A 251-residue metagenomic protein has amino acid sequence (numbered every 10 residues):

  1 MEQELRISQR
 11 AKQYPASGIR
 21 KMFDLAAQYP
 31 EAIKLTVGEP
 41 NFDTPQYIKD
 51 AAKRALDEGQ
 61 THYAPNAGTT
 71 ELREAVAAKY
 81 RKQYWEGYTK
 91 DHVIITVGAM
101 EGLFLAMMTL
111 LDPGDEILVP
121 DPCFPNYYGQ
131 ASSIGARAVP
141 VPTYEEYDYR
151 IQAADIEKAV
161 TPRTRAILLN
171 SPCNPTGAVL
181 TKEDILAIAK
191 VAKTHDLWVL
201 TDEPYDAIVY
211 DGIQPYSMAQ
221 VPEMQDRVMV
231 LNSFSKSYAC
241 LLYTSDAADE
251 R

Functional and structural regions predicted by a protein language model:
E2, S8-G98, L105: N-terminal small-domain helix-loop-helix segment of the aminotransferase-like
Y29, I134, T194-H195: Helix C-cap/helix->beta junction micro-motif
G87-V93, P113-E116, R163, Q225-V228: Short acidic capping loops at alpha-helix termini that bridge into adjacent secondary structure
T109-A131: Conserved PLP-anchoring active-site segment centered on the Schiff-base-forming lysine
S133-V139: A short helix-loop-beta submotif of the ANL/AMP-binding
V139, Y144-D211: Active-site phosphate-binding strand-loop segment of PLP-dependent enzymes
H195-D196, I213-L241: Conserved active-site segment immediately N-terminal to the catalytic lysine that forms the internal aldimine
Y243-E250: Conserved small/polar residues in nucleotide/adenosyl-binding loops
